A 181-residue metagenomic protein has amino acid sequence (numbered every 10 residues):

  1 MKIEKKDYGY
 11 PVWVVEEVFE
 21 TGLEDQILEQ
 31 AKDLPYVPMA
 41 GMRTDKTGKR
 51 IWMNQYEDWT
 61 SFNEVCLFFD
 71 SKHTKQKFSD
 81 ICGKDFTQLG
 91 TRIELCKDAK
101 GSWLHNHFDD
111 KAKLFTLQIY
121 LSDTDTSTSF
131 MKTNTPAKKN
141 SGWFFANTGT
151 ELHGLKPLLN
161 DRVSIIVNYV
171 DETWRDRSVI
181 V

Functional and structural regions predicted by a protein language model:
M1-C82: Non-heme Fe(II)/2-oxoglutarate
K2-I3, V12, Y36, I51-N54 (+4 more regions): Generic preference for hydrophobic/aromatic residues in regular secondary structure cores
Y10-W13, G22, H73, G90 (+5 more regions): Short, well-structured alpha-helical interface segments that form or flank functional binding sites
G22-Q30, E64-C66, T116-L121, S129 (+2 more regions): Short, Φ-rich (hydrophobic/aromatic) sequence segments
E29-Y36, K72-F115, I119-M131: Non-heme Fe(II) oxygenase catalytic core, chiefly the N-lobe of the double-stranded beta-helix
V65-F69, T87-I93, A137-G142: N-terminal start-of-chain detector that recognizes signal peptides and the immediate post-cleavage beginning
L95-C96, G101-S102, F108-K113, S122-V181: Catalytic core of Fe(II)/2-oxoglutarate
